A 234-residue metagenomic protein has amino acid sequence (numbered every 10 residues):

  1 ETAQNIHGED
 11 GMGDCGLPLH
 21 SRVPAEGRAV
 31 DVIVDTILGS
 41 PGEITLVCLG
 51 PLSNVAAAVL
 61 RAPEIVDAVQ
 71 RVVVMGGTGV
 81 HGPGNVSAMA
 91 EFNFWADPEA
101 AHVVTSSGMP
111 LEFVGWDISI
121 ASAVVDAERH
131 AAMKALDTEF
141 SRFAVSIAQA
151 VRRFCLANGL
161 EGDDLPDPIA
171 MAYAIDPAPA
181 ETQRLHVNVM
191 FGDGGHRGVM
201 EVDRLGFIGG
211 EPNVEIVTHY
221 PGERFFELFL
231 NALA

Functional and structural regions predicted by a protein language model:
E1-A3, G84-N85, A123-D126: Short, well-ordered secondary-structure micro-motifs
E1-G39, P212-Y220, L230, A234: Metal-dependent C-N hydrolase catalytic cores
T2-H7, G27, V72-V74, F140-V145: Short hydrophobic/aromatic-rich motifs at helix boundaries and adjacent loops
Q4, L46, V73, N188 (+1 more regions): Short glycine- and Lys/Arg-enriched binding-loop motifs that mark or flank ligand-binding interfaces
H7, I65, A90, H130-A132: Short, hinge-like loop/turn segments at secondary-structure boundaries
D14-R28, I65, E139-A157: Short N-terminal secondary-structure initiator segments
G16-I120: Active-site histidine-anchored catalytic micro-motif
W95, L111-A234: Conformational coupling and interaction surfaces
